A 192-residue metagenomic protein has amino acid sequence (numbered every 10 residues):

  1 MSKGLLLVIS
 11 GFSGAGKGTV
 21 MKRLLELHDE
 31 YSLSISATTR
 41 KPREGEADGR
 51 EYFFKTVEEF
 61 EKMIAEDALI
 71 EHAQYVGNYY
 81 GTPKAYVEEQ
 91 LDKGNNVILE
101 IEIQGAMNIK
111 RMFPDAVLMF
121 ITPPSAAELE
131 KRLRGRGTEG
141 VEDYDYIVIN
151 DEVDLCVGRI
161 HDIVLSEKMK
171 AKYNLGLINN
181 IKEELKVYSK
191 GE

Functional and structural regions predicted by a protein language model:
S2-L7: Pre-Walker A (Motif I) flank of P-loop NTPase domains
S10-F12: P-loop (Walker A) phosphate-binding loop of NTP-binding proteins
A15: ATP-binding Walker
G18-L69: N-terminal phosphate/diphosphate-binding loop that engages ATP/GTP or pyrophosphate donors across diverse enzyme folds
M21-L24, I109, L129, I160: Hydrophobic packing residues within well-ordered alpha-helices of enzyme cores
D29, M112-V117, D143-D145: Short glycine-/polar-rich loops that comprise or flank the Walker A/P-loop and associated switch/sensor motifs
E59-A68, T82-G137: ATP-dependent NMP and nucleoside kinases share a basic, alpha-helical "lid"
Y144-E192: NTP-dependent small-molecule kinase module
